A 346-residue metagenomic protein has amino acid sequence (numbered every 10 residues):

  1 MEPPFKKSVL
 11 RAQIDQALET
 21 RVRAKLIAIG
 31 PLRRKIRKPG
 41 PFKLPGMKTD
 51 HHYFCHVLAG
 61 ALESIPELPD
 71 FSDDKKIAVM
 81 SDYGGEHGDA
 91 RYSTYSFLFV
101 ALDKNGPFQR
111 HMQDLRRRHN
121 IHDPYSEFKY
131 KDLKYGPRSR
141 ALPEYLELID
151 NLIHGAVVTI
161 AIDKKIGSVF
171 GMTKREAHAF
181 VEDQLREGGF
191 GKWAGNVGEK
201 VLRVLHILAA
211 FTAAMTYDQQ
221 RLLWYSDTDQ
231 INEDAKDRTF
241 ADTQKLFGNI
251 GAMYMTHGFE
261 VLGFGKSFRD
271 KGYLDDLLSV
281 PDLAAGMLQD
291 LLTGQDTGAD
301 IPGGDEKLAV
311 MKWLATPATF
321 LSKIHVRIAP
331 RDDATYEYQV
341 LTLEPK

Functional and structural regions predicted by a protein language model:
E2-I77, G84-K346: Phosphate-ester processing/binding pockets and catalytic centers
